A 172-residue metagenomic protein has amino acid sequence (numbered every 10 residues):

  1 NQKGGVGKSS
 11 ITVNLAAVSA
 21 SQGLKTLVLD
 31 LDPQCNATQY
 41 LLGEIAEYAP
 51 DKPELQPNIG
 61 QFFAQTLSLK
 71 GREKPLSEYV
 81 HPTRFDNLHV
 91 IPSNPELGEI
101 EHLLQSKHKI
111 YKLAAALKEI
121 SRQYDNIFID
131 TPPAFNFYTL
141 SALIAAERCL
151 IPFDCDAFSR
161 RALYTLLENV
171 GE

Functional and structural regions predicted by a protein language model:
N1-E172: P-loop NTP-binding core
